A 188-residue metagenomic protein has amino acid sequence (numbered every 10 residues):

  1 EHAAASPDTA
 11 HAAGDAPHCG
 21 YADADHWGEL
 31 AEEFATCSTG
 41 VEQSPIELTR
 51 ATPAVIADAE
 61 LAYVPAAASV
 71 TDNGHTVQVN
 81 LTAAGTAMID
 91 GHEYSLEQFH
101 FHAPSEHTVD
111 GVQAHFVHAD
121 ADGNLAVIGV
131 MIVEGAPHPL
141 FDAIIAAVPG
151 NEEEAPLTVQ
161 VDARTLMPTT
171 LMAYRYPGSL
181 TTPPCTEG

Functional and structural regions predicted by a protein language model:
E1-G188: Alpha-carbonic anhydrase
